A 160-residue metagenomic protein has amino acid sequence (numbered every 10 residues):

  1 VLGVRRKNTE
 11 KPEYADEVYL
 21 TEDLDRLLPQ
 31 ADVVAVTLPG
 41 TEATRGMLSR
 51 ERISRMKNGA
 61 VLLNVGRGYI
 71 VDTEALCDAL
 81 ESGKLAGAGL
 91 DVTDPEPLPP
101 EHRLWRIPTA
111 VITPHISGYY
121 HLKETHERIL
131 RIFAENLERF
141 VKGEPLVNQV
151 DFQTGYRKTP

Functional and structural regions predicted by a protein language model:
V1-G3: Short beta-strand "acidic-cap" motif of Rossmann-like dinucleotide-binding folds
R6-N8, R128-I129: Short acidic alpha-helix initiation/capping motifs at coil-to-helix transition points, especially at protein N-termini
K7-R103: Rossmann-like adenosine-cofactor binding region
G59-P160: Rossmann-like dinucleotide-binding domain for NAD(H)/NADP(H)
